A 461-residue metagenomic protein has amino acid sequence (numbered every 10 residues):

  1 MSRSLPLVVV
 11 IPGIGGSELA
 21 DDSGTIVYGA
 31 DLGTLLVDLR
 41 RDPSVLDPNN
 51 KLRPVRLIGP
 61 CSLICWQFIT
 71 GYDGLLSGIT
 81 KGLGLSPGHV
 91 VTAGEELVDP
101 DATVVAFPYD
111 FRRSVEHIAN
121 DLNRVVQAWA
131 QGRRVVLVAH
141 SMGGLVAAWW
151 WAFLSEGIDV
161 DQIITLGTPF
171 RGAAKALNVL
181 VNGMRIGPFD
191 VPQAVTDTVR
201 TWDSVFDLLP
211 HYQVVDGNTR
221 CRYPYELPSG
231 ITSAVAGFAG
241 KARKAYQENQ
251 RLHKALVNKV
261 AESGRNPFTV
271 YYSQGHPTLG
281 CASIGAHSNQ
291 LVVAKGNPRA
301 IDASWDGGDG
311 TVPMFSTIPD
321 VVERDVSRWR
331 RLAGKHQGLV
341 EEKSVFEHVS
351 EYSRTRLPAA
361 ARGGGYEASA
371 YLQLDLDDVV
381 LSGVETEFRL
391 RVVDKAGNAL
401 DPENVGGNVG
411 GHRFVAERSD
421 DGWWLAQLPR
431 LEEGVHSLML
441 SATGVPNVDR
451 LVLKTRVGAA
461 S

Functional and structural regions predicted by a protein language model:
M1-V138, M142-T196, G310, M314 (+1 more regions): N-terminal non-catalytic accessory region
F153, G157-A361: Secretory/organelle targeting and membrane-embedding segments
